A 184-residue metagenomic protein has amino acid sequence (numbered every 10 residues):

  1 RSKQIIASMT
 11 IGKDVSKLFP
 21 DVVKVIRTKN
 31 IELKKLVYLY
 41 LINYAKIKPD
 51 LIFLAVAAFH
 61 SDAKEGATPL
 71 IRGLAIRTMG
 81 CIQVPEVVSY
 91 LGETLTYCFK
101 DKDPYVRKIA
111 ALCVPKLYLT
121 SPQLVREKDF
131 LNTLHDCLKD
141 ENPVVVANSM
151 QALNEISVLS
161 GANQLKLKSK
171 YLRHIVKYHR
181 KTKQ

Functional and structural regions predicted by a protein language model:
R1-A58, M79-Q83: Alpha-helical solenoid scaffolds in large eukaryotic transport, assembly, and signaling factors
I5-M9, Y40-K46, R77-V84, L112-T120 (+2 more regions): Hydrophobic residues within the alpha-helices of tandem HEAT/HEAT-like
V15-I26, D50-A63, V87-F99, L124-L138 (+1 more regions): HEAT/HEAT-like alpha-solenoid repeats
K29-N30, G66-T68, K102-P104, E141-N142 (+1 more regions): Short inter-helical turns and helix N-cap capping residues of alpha-solenoid HEAT/ARM repeat scaffolds
P69-I71, G80, P104-Y105, A111-P122 (+4 more regions): Beta-propeller blade termini and top-face loops
K102, V114-N148: Internal, well-ordered domain-core segments that constitute the primary functional module of diverse proteins
